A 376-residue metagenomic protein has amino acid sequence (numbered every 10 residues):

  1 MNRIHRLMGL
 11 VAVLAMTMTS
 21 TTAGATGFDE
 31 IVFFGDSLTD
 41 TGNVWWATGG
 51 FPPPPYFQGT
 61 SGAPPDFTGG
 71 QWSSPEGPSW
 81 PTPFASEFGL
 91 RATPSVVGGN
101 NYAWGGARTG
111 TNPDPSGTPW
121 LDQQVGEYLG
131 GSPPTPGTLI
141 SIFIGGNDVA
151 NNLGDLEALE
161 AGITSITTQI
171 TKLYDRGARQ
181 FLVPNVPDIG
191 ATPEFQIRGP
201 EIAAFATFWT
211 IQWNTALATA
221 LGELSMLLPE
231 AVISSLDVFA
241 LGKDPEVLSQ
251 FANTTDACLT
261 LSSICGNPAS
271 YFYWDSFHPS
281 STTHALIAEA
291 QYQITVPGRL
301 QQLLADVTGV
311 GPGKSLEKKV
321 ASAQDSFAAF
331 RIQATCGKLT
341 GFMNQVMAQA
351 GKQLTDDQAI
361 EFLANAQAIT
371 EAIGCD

Functional and structural regions predicted by a protein language model:
M1-G9: Bacterial N-terminal signal peptides that target proteins for export
M1-N2, T17, G337: Generic cytosolic/nucleocytoplasmic N-terminal low-complexity/intrinsically disordered segments
R3, A15, A23-P297: Conserved active-site regions of diverse hydrolases
M8, I264-C265, T335: Hydrophobic alpha-helical segments with strong N-terminal bias
G9-T19: Bacterial N-terminal signal peptides
V11, G24, F34, S322-A323 (+1 more regions): Residues within well-formed alpha-helices
T295-D376: Soluble extracellular-acting proteins and domains
